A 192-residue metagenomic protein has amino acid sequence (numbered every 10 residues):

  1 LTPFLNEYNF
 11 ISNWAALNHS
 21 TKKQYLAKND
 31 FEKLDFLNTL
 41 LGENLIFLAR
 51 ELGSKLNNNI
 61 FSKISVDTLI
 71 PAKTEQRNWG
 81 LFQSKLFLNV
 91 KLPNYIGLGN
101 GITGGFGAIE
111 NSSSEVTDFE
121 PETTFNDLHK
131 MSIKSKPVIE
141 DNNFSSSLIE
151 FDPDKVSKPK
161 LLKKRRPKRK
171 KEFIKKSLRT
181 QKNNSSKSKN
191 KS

Functional and structural regions predicted by a protein language model:
L1-S192: RNA-interacting cores
